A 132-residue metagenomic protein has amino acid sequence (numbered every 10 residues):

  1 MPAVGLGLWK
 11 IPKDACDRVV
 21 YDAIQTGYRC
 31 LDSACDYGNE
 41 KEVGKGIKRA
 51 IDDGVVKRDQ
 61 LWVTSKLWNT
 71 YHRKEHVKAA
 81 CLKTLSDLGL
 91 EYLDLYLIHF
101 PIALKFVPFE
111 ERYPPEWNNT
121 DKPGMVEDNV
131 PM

Functional and structural regions predicted by a protein language model:
M1-L61, E75-A79, E91: N-terminal binding-site loop/beta-alpha segment at the start of enzyme catalytic domains that lines or forms
W9-I11, A34-D36, K66-T70, I98-P101: Active-site beta-loop-alpha junctions enriched in small/polar residues
A34, H72, E127-V130: Short, surface-exposed alpha-helical recognition segments that flank or form part of ligand/macromolecule-binding
K78-M132: Glycine/proline-rich, positively charged, aromatic-decorated active-site loop/lid region on the catalytic face
